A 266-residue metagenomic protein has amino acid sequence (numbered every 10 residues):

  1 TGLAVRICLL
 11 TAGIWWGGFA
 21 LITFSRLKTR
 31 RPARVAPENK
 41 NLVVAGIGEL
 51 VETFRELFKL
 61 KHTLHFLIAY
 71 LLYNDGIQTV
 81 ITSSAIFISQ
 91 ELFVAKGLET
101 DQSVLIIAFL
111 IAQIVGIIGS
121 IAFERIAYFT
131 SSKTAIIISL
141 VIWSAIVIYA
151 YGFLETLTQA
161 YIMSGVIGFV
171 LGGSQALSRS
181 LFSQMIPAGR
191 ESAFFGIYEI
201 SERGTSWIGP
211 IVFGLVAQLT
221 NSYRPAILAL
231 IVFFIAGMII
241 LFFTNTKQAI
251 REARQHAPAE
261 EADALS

Functional and structural regions predicted by a protein language model:
T1-I14, L215-F234: A membrane-interface helix-boundary motif in multi-pass transporters
W15-R26, L228-D263: Multi-pass alpha-helical transporter architecture, strongest for 12-TM Major Facilitator/SLC carriers used
K28-L67: Juxtamembrane intracellular "pre-TM" segments in multi-pass secondary transporters
T82-S103: Short amphipathic helix-loop junctions that connect adjacent transmembrane helices in Major Facilitator Superfamily/SLC
Q102, A188-Y198: Loop-to-transmembrane helix entry/capping segments in MFS-fold secondary transporters and related SLC/MFSD carriers
I118-S132, A217: Helix-to-loop junctions at the C-terminal end of transmembrane segments in multipass secondary transporters
T134-Y149: Structural signature of the two symmetry-related core transmembrane helices
Y151-M163: Helix-loop junctions at membrane interfaces in 12-TM secondary transporters
